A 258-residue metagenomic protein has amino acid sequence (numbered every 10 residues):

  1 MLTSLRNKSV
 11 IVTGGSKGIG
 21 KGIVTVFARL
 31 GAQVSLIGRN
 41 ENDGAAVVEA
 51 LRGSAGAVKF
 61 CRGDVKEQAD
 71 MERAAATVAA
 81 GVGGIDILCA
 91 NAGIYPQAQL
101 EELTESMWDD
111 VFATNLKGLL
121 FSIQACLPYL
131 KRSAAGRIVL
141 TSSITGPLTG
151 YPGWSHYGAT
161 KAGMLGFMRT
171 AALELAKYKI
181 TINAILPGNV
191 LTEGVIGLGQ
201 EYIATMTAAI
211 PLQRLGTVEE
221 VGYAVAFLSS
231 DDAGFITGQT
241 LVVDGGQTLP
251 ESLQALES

Functional and structural regions predicted by a protein language model:
S16-G18: Conserved glycine-rich cofactor-binding loop
Q99-L100, T104-F112, V195, M206: Substrate-binding pocket helix/loop in short-chain dehydrogenase/reductase
I123, T160, M168: Active-site helix of classical SDR
P128, L173-E174, G234: Alpha-helical segment proximal to the catalytic Tyr-Lys
A135, A176, T181, I236-G238: Short, small/polar-rich loop/turn modules that mediate ligand/substrate recognition or access, typified
S143: Residue(s) in the substrate-gating loop at a strand-loop-helix junction that position the organic substrate next
T237-S258: Short C-terminal tail/terminal secondary-structure segment of NAD(P)H-dependent dehydrogenase/reductase domains
